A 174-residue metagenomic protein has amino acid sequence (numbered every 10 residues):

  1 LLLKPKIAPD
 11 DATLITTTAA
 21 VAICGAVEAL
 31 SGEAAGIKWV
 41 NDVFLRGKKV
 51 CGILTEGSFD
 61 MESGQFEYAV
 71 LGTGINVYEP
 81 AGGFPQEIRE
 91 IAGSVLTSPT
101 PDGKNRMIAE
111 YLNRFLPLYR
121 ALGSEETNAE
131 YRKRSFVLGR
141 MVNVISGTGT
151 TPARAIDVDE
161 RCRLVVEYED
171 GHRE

Functional and structural regions predicted by a protein language model:
L1-K4, L14-T17: Primarily the active-site beta-strand->alpha-helix module of PP2C/PPM metal-dependent phosphatases, and frequently
P9, T17-A35, L45-E174: Long, positively charged amphipathic alpha-helical accessory segments at protein N-termini or as interdomain linkers
